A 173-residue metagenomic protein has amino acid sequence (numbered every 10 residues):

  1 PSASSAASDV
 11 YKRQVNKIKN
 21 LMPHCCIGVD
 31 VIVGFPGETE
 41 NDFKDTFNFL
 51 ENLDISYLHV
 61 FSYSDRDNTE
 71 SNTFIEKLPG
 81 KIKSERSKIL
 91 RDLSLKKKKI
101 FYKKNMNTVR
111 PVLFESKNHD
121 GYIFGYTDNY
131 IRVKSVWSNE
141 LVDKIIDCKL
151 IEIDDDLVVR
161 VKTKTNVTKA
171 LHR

Functional and structural regions predicted by a protein language model:
P1, N48, F101-K103: Short, flexible, glycine/charge-rich loop motifs used to bind or transfer phosphoryl groups or to couple energy/partner
P1-A7, Y11: Single conserved hydrophobic/aromatic residue that forms the stacking wall/gate of nucleotide- or nucleobase-binding
S2-S4, S64, T69, T127: Short linear Ser/Thr-Pro motifs
S8, E40, G80, S84: Electropositive phosphate-/nucleotide-binding environments in soluble metabolic enzymes
D9-T69, I89-K97: Conserved C-terminal portion of the radical SAM core fold that forms the substrate/S-adenosylmethionine-binding
T73-R173: Terminal RNA-binding accessory module
